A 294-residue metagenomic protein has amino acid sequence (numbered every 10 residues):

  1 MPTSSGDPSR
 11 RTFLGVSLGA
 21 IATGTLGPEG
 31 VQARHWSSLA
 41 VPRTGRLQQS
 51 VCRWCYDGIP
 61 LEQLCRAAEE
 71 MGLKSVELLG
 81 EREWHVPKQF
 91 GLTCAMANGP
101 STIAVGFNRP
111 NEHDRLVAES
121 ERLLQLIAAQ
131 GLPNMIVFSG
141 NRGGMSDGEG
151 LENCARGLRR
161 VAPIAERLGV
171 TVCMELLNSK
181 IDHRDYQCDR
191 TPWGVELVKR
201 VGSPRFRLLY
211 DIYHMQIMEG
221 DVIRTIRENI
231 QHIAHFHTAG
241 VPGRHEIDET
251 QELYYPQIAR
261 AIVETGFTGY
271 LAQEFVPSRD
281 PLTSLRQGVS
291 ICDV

Functional and structural regions predicted by a protein language model:
P2-E69, E77, L132-P133, C188-Y210 (+1 more regions): Histidine-acidic metal/acid-base catalytic patches
T12, S17-T25, V41-R43, G106-R207 (+1 more regions): Active-site acidic/histidine proton-transfer and metal-coordination neighborhood in alpha/beta enzyme cores
K74-R82: A short beta-strand-loop structural module common to alpha/beta enzyme folds
L78, A97, V137: Short beta-strand and adjacent tight-turn residues that come in two discontinuous sequence segments and form the edges
W84-K88: Active-site-adjacent beta->alpha loops and helix N-cap segments on the catalytic face of soluble alpha/beta enzymes
C94-T102: Short hydrophobic/aromatic-enriched beta-strand-loop microsegments
S101-V105, R142, S179, A239-H245: Conserved radical SAM core fold
